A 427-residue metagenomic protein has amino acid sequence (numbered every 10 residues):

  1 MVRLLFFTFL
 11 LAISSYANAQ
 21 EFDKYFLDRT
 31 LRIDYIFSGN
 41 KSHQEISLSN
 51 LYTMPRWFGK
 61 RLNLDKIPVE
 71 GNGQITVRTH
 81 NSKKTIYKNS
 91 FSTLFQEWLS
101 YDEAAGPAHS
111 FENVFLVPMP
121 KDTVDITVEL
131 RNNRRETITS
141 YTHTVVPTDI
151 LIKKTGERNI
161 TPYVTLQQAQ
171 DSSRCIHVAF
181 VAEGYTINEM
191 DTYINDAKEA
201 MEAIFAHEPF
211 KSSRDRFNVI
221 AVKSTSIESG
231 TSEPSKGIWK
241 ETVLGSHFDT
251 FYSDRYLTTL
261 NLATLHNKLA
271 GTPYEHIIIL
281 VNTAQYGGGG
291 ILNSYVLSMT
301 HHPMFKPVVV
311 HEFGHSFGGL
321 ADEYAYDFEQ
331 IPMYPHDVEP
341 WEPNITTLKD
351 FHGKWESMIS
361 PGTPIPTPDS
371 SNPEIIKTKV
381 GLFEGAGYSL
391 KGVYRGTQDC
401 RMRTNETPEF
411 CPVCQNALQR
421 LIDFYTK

Functional and structural regions predicted by a protein language model:
L4-I13: Sec-dependent N-terminal signal peptides
S15-A19: Sec/Tat signal peptide C-region and signal peptidase I cleavage site
F22-F37, K41-Q44, Y324-K427: Replace "(M1/M4/M9/M12/WLM)" with "(e.g., M1/M4/M8/M9/M12/M26/WLM)" and add "not limited to" to clarify scope
Y25-L151: Beta-strand-enriched, solvent-exposed domains that form extended recognition/catalytic surfaces
L151-E208, A221-T231, T250: Fold-level signature of zinc-dependent metallopeptidase catalytic domains
M190-T192, G288-E312: Short pre-active-site segment immediately N-terminal to the catalytic Zn-binding motif
R216-L292: Active-site-proximal segments of metallohydrolase catalytic domains
F313-E329: Catalytic Zn2+-binding segment of zinc metalloproteases
